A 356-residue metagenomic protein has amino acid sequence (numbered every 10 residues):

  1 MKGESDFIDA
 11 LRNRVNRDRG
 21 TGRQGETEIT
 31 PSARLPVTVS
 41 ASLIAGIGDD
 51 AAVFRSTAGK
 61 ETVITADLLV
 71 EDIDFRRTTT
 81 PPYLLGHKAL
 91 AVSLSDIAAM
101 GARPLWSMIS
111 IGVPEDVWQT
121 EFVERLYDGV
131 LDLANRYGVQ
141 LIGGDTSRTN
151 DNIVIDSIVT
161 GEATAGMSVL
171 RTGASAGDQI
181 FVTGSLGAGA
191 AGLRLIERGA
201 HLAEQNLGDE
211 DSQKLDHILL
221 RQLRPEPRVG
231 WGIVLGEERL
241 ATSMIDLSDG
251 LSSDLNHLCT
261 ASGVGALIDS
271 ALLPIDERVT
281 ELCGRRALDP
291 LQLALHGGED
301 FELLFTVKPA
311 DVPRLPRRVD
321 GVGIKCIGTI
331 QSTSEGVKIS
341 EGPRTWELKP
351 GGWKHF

Functional and structural regions predicted by a protein language model:
M1-G20, E26-I29, V39-P81, M100 (+2 more regions): Extreme N-terminal cap/leader segments of soluble proteins
M1-N13, R17-D18, K60, T80 (+4 more regions): Glycine-/charge-enriched secondary-structure boundary and capping motifs
Q24, S32-R34, W106: Compositionally biased, low-complexity intrinsically disordered regions
V53, S93, G101, L141 (+4 more regions): Residue-level signal for inorganic ion chemistry
L69, R103-G199, T329: Glycine-rich anion-binding loops of enzyme active sites
L84-M100: Alpha-helical scaffold segments that flank or form the walls of functional sites
F181-G184, R224-L251: Internal active-site segments that recognize and position negatively charged phosphoryl groups and nucleotide moieties
E204-E226: A short, charged helix-loop
